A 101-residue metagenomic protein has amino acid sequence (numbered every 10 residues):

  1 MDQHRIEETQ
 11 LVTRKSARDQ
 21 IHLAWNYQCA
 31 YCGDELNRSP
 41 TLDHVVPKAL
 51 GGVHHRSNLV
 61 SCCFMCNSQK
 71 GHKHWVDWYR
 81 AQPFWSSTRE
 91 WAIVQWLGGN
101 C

Functional and structural regions predicted by a protein language model:
M1-Q28, E90, V94-C101: Short, charged surface segments at domain edges that flank catalytic/cofactor-binding sites
E7, L42, K48-G52, A81 (+2 more regions): A generic structural micro-environment signature that highlights single residues at secondary-structure boundaries
A30, F64: Cys/His/Pro-rich metal-binding microdomains
Y31-L59, K70-D77: Histidine-centered nuclease catalytic patch
S57-N58, M65-C101: A detector for short metal-coordination/catalytic motifs
